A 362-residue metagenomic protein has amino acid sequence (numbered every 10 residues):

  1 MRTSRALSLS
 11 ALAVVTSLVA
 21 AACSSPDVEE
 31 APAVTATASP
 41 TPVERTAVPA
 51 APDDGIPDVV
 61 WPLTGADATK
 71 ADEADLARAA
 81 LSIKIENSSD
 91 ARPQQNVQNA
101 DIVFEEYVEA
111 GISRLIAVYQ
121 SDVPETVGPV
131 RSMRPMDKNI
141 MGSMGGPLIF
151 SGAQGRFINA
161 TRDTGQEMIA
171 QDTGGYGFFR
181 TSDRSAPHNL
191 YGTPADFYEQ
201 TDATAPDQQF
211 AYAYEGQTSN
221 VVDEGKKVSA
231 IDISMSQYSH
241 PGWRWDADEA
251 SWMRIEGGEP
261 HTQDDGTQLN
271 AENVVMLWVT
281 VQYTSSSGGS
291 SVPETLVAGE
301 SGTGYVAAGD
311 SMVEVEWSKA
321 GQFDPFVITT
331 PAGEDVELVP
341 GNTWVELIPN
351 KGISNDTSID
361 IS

Functional and structural regions predicted by a protein language model:
M1-A11: Bacterial N-terminal signal peptides that target proteins for export
A11, S39-T41, L76: Generic N-terminal leader/targeting and pre-domain segments
V19-A22: C-terminal motif of bacterial Sec signal peptides marking the signal peptidase cleavage site
S24-D27: Bacterial signal peptide processing site
A31-V48: Ser/Thr-rich, Proline-interspersed low-complexity disordered segments
V43-A100, E109-S362: A surface/extracellular/periplasmic glyco- and lipid-processing/surface-interacting theme
